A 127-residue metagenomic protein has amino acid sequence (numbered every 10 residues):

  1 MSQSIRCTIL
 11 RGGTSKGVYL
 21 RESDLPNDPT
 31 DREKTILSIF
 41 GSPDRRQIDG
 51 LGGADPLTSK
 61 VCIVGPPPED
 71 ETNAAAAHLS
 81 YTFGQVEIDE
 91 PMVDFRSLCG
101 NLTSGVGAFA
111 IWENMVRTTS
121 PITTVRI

Functional and structural regions predicted by a protein language model:
M1-I127: A glycine-rich beta-to-alpha transition motif near the start of alpha/beta enzyme domains, typified by
